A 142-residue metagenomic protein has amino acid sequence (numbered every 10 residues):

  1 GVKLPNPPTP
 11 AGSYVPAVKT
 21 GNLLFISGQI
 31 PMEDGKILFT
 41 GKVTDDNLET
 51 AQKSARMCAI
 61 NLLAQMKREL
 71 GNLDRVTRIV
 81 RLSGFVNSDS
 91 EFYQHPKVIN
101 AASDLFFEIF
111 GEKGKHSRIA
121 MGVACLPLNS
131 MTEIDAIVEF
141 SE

Functional and structural regions predicted by a protein language model:
V2-E142: Short, polar/acidic, helix-capping and beta-turn segments at strand->helix junctions that line the mouths
